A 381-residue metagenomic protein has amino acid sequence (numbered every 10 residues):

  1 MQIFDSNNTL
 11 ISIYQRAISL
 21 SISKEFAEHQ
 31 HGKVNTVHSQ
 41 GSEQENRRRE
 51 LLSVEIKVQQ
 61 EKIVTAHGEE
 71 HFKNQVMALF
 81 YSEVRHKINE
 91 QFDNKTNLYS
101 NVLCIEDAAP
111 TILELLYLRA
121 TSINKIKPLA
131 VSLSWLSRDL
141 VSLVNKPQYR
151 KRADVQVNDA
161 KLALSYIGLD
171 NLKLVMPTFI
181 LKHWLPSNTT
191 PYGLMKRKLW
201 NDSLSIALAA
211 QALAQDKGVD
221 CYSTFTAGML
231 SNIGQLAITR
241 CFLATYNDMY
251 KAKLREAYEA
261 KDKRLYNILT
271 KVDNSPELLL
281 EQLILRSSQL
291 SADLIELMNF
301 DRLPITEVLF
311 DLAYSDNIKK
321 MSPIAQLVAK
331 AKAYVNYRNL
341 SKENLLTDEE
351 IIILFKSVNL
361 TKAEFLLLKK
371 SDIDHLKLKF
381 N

Functional and structural regions predicted by a protein language model:
Q2-M229, Q235-A244, D248-A252, Y258 (+2 more regions): Conserved alpha-helical "signature site" that marks functionally important helical segments or helix/loop junctions
E256-T270: A structural motif
